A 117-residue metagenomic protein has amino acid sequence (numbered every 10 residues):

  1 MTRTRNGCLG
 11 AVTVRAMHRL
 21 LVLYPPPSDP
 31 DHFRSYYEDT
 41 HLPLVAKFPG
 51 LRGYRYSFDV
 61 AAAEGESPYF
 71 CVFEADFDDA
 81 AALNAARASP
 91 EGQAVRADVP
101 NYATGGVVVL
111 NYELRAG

Functional and structural regions predicted by a protein language model:
N6-C8, V12-G117: Macromolecular interaction modules
